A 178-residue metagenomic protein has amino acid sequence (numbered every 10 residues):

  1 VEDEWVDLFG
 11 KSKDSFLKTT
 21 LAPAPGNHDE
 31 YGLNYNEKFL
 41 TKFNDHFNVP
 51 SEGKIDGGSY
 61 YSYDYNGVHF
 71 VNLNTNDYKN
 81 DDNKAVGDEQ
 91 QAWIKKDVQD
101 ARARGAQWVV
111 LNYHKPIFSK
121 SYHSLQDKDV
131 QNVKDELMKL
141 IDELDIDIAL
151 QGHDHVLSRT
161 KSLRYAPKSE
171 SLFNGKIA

Functional and structural regions predicted by a protein language model:
E2-R104, S124, K128-Q131, E136-L137 (+1 more regions): Extended active-site neighborhood of metal-dependent phosphoesterases/phosphodiesterases
T20-N27, N74, V110-Y113, I141-S158: Active-site neighborhood of phospho(di)ester-bond hydrolases with catalytic His/Asp-centered motifs
A101-Y122: Short acidic, glycine-rich surface-loop motifs adjacent to enzyme active sites
